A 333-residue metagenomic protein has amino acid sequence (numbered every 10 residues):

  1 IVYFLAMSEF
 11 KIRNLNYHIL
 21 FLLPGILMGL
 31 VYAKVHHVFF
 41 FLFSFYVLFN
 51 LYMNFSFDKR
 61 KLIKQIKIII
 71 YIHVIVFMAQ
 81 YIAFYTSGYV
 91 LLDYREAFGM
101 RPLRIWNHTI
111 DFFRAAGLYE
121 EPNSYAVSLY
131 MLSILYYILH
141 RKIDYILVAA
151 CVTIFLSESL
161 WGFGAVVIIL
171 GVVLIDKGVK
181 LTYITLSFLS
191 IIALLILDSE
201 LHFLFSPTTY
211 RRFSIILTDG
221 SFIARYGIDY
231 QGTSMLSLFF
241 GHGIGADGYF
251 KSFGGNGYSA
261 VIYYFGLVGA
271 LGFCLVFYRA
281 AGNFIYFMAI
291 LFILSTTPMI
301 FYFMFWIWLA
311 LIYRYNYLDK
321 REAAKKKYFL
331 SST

Functional and structural regions predicted by a protein language model:
I1-L27, R60, K64, G171 (+2 more regions): Transmembrane signal-anchor hairpin modules in multi-pass inner-membrane enzymes, especially those that act on
V2-Y3, L42-F49, L132-Y136, V148-I154 (+3 more regions): Hydrophobic transmembrane alpha-helices of multi-pass, membrane-embedded glycosylation machinery
A6-M7, M28-I82, V173-L174, F273-R279: Transmembrane alpha-helical segments and their membrane-water interfaces
G25-F40, G257, I285-A323: Membrane helix-loop boundary segments at the extracytoplasmic
K67-V90, N107-D111, G117-E158, G164-V173: Alpha-helical transmembrane segments of multi-pass inner-membrane proteins
A79-F84, L174-I215: A membrane-periplasm/extracellular boundary helix in multi-pass inner-membrane enzymes that assemble envelope glycans
H140-D144, V167, G171, K180-T185 (+2 more regions): Hydrophobic transmembrane alpha-helices and their immediate junctions
I215, G220-S252, L267-A270: TM-adjacent membrane-interface loops and short helices in multi-pass inner/ER membrane proteins
